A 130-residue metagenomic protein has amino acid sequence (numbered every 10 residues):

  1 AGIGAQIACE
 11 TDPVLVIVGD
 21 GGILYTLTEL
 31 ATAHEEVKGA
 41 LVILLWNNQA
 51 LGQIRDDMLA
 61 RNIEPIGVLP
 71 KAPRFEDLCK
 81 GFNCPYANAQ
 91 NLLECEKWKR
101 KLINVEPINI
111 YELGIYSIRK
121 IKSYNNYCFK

Functional and structural regions predicted by a protein language model:
A1-K130: Thiamine diphosphate
